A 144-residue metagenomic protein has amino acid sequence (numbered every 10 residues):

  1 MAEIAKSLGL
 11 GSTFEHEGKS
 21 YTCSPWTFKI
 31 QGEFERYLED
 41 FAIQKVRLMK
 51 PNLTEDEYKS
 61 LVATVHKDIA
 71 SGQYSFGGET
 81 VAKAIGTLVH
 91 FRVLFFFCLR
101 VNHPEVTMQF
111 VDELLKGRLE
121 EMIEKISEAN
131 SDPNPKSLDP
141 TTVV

Functional and structural regions predicted by a protein language model:
A2-E3, L8-G9, S24-V144: Short, surface-exposed, charged amphipathic helix/loop patches that serve as local interaction elements
G11-E15: Residue-level detector of beta-strand face positions
H16-E17, C23: Structural motif
